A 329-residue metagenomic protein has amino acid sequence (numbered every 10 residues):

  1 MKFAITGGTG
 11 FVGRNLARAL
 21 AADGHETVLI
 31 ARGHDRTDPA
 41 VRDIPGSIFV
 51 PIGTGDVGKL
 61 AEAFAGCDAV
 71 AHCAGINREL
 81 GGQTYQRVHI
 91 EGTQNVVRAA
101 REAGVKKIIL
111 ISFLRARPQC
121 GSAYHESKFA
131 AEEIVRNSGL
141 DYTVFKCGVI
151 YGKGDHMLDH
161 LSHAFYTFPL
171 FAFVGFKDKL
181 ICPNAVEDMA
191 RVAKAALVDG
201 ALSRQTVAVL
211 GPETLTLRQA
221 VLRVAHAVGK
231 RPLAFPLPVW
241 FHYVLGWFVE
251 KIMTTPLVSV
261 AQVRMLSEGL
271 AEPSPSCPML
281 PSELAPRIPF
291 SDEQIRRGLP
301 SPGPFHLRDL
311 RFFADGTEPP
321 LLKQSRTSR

Functional and structural regions predicted by a protein language model:
F3-D23: N-terminal Rossmann NAD(P)H-binding glycine-rich loop of SDR-like oxidoreductase domains
G13-R14, I90, F129: Residues forming the Rossmann-fold NAD(P)(H) cofactor-binding site
H25-G33: Conserved glycine-rich Rossmann-like NAD(P)H-binding loop of the short-chain dehydrogenase/reductase
R36, P45-N95, A99-E102, L114-P118: NAD(P)H-binding glycine-rich loop region in Rossmannoid oxidoreductase-like domains and their noncatalytic homologs
Q119-V228: Oxidoreductase cofactor-interface core, primarily capturing Rossmann-like NAD(P)-dependent enzymes
H160-C182, H226, R231-P273: Alpha-helical membrane-targeting segments
W240-R329: A hydrophobic C-terminal alpha-helical subdomain
